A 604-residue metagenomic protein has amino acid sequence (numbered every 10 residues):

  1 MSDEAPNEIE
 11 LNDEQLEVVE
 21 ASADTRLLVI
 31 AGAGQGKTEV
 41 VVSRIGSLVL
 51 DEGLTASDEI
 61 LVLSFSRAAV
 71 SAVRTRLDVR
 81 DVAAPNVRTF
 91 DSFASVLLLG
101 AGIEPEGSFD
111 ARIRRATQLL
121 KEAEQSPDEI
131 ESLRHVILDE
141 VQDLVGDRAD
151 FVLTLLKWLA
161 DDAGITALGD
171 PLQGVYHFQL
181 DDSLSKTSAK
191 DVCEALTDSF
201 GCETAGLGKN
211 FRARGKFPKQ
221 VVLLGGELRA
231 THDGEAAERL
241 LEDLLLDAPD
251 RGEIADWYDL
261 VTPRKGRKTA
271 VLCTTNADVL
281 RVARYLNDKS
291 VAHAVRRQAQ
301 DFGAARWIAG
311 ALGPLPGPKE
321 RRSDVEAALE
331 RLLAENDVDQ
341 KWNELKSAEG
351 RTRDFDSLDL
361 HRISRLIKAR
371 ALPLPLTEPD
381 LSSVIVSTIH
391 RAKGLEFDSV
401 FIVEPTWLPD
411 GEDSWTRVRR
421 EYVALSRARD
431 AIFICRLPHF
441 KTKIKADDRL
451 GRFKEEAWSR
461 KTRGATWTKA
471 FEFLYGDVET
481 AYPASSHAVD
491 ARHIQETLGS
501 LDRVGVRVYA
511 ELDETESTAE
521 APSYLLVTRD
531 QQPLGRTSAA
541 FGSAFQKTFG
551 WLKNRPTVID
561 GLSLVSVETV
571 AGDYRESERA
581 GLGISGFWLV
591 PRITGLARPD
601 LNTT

Functional and structural regions predicted by a protein language model:
M1-E104: P-loop NTPase Walker
I9-A33, N86, S95, G100-S185 (+1 more regions): Conserved helicase NTPase motor core
Q35, R67, S92, V96 (+5 more regions): Core RecA-like ATPase module of SF1/SF2 helicases and allied nucleic-acid translocases
I45, S64-R67, D91, L168-Q173 (+5 more regions): A short beta-strand-to-loop transition that corresponds to the Sensor-1 phosphate-sensing loop of AAA+ P-loop ATPases
A56-E59, D161-A163, D170-P171, S199-T204 (+3 more regions): Short glycine-/polar-rich loops that comprise or flank the Walker A/P-loop and associated switch/sensor motifs
L153-A248: Conserved RecA-like helicase ATPase core segment that couples NTP binding/hydrolysis to strand translocation
D250-R267: Conserved interdomain hinge at the start of the Helicase C-terminal
D447-T604: Conserved active-site motif detector
